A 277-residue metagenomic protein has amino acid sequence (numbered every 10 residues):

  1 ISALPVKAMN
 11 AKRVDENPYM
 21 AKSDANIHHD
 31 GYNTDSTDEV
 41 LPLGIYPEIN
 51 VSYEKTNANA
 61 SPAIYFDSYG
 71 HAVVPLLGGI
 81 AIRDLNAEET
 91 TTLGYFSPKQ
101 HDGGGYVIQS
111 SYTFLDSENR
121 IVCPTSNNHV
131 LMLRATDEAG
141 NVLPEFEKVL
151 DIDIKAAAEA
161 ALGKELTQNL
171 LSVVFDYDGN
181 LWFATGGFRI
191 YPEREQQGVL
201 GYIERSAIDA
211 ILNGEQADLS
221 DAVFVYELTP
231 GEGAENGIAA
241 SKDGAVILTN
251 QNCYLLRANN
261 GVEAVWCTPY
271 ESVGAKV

Functional and structural regions predicted by a protein language model:
N10-G78, S111: Beta-strand-rich domains and repeat architectures in extracellular enzymes and scaffolds, especially beta-propellers
M20, N59-A60, V107-Q109, T167-N169 (+3 more regions): Beta-rich catalytic cores
A25, H71-V74, R120-C123, N180-F183 (+2 more regions): Conserved beta-propeller blade signature
G31-Y32, G79-A81, N127-V130, G187-P192 (+1 more regions): Short glycine/acidic-enriched loop and turn motifs that connect beta-strands
P62-I64, Y112-T113, V173, I238 (+1 more regions): Hydrophobic core register within WD40 beta-propeller blades
F66-Y69, L115-E118, F175-D178, A240-D243: Residue-level detector of Asp-centered blade-edge/turn motifs that repeat once per structural unit in beta-propeller
R83, A87, L133-L143, I203-Q216 (+1 more regions): Short loop/turn segments immediately following beta-strands, especially the blade-tip and inter-blade linker loops
G94-G104, E145-E165, I211-G231, C267-G274: Surface-exposed loop and turn segments in beta-propeller and other repeat-based domains that flank or scaffold
